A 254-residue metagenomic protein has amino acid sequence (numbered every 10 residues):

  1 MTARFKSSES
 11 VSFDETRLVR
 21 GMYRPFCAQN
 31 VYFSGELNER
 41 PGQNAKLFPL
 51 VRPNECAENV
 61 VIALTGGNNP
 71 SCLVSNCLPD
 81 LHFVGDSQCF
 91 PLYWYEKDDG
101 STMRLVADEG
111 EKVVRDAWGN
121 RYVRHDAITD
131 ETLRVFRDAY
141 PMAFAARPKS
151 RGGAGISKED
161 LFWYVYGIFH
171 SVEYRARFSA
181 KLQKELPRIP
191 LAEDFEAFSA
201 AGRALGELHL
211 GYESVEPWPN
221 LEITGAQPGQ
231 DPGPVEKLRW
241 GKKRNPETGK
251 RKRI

Functional and structural regions predicted by a protein language model:
M1-I254: Sequence-level detector for compositionally biased, low-complexity segments
